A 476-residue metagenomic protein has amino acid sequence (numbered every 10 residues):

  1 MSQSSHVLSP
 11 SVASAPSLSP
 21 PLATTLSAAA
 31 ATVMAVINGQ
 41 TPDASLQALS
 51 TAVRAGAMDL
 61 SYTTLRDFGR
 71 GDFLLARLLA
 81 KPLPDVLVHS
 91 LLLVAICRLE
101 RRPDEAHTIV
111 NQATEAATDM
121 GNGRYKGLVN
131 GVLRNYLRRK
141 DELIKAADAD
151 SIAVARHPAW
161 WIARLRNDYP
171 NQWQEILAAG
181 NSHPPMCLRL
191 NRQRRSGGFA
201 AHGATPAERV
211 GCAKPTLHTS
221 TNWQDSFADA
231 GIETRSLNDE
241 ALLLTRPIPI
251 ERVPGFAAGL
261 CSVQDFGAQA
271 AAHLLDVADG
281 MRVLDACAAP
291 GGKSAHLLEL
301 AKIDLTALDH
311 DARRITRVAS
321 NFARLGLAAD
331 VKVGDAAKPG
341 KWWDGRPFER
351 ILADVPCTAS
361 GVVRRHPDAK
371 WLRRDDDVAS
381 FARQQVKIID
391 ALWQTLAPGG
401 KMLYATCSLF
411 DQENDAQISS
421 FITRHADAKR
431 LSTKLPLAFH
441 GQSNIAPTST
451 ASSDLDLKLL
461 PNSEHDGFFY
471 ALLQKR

Functional and structural regions predicted by a protein language model:
M1-R476: S-adenosylmethionine
